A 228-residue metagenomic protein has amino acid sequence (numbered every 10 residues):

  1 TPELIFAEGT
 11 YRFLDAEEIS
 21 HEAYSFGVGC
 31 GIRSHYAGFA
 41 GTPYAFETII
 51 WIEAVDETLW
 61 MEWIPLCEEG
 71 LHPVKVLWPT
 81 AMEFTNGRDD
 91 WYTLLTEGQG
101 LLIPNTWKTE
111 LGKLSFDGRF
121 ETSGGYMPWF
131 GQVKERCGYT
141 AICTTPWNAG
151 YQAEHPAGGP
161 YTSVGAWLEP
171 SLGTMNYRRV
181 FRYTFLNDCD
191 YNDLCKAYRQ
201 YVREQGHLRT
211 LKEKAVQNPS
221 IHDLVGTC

Functional and structural regions predicted by a protein language model:
T1-C228: Carbohydrate-recognition beta-sandwich/jelly-roll modules in extracellular/periplasmic carbohydrate-active proteins
